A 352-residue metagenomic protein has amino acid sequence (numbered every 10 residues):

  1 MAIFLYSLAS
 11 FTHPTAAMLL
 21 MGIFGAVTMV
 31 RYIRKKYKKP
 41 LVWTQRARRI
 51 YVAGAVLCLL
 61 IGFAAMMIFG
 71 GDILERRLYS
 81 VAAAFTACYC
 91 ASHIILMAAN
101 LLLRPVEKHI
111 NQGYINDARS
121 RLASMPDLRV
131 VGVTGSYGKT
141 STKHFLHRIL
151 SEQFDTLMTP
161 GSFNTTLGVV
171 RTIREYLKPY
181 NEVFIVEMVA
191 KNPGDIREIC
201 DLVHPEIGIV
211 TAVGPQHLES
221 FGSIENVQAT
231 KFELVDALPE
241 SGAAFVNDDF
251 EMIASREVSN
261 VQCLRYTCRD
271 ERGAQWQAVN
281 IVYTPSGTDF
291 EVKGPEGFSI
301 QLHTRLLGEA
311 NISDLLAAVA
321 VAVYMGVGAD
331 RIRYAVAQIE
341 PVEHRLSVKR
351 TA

Functional and structural regions predicted by a protein language model:
A2-W43, R49-D248, M252-N260, L316 (+2 more regions): Phosphate-binding loop of NTP-binding sites
V210-A352: Acidic, Mg2+-coordinating active-site environments of NTP-dependent enzymes
